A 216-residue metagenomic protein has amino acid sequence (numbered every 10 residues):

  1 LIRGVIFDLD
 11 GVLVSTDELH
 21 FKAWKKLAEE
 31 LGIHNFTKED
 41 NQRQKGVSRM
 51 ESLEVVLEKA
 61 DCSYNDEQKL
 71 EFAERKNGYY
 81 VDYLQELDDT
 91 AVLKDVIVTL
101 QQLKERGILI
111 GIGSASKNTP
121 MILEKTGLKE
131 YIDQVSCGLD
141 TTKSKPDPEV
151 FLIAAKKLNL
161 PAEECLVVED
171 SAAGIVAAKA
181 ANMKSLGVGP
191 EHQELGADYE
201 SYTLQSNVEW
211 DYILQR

Functional and structural regions predicted by a protein language model:
L1-D40: Active-site neighborhood of HAD-like aspartate-dependent phosphohydrolases
L1-R3, I97, Q101-Q102, S116-R216: Asp-based, Mg2+/Mn2+-dependent phosphohydrolase catalytic module
L13, V92, I112, V167-V168: Conserved SAM-binding loop
F21, K25, E29, R49-E54 (+3 more regions): An amphipathic alpha-helix signature
E30-A60: Alpha-helical substrate-recognition element adjacent to the catalytic core
K38-Q42, D66-E74, M183: Short, well-structured alpha-helical segments
E58-K94: Metal-dependent phosphoesterase signature
D82-I112: Short, acidic loop-to-helix structural element flanking the phosphoryl-transfer center in phosphate-processing enzymes
